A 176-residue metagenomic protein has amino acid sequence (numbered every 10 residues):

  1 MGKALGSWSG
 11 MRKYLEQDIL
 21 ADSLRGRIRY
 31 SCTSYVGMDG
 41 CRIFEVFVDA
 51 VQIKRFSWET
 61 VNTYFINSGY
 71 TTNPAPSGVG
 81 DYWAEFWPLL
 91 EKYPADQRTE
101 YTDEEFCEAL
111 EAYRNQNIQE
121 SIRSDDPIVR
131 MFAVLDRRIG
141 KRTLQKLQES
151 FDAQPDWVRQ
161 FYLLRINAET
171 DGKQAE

Functional and structural regions predicted by a protein language model:
M1-E176: Alpha-helical scaffold segments
